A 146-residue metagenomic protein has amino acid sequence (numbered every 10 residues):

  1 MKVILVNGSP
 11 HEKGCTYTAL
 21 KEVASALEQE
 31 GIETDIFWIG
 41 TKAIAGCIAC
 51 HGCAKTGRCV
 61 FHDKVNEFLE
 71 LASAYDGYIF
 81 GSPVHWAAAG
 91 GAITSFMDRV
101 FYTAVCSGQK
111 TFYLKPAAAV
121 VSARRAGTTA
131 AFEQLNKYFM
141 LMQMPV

Functional and structural regions predicted by a protein language model:
K2-I32: N-terminal beta1-alpha1 ligand-phosphate binding loop
P10-H11, T41, R124: Short, glycine/serine-rich, charged loops/turns that create anion-binding and catalytic segments at active sites
K13, I44-G46, G127: Generic structural signal for helix capping and beta-alpha/helix-loop junctions
I32-K42: A short beta-strand-loop structural module common to alpha/beta enzyme folds
E33-D35, R58, P145: Conserved beta-strand segments of alpha/beta enzyme cores
K42-A72: Cysteine-cluster motifs in flexible loop/terminal segments that predominantly coordinate metals
V60-P145: Helix-loop-strand module that forms the ligand-binding subsite of alpha/beta enzymes
